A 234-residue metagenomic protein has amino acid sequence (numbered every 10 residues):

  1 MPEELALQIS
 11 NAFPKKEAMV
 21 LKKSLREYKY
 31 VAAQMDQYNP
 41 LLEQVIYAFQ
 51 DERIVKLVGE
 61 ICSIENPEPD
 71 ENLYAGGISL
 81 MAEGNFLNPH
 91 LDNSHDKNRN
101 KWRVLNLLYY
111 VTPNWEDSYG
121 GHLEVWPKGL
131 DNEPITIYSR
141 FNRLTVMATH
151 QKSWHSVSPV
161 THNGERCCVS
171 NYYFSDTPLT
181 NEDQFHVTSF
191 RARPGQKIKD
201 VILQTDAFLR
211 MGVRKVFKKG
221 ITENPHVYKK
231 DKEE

Functional and structural regions predicted by a protein language model:
M1-I61, K232: Non-heme Fe(II)/2-oxoglutarate
F13-E17, R53, C62-N66, Y109 (+5 more regions): A generic secondary-structure signal for well-formed alpha-helical elements
L25-Y28, L73-L80: Short, glycine/charge-rich beta-strand/loop segments that flank catalytic centers and engage negatively charged groups
Y47, P67-D70, S79-L80, D96-K101: Short, conserved, surface-exposed binding loops centered on an aromatic residue
C62, L80-K97: Conserved short histidine dyad/triad with adjacent acidic residue
E65-A75, Y119: A short coil-to-beta-strand element that immediately follows conserved catalytic motifs
H95-R103, T112-E234: Catalytic core of Fe(II)/2-oxoglutarate
